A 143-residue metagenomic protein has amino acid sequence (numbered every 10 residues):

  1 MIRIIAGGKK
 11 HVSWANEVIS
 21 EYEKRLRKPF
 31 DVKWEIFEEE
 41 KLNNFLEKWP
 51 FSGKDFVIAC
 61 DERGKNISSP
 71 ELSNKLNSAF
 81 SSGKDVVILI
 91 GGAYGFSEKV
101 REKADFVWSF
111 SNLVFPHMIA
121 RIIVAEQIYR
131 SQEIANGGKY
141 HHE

Functional and structural regions predicted by a protein language model:
M1-Y22, L26: N-terminal beta1-alpha1 ligand-phosphate binding loop
I4, I58, G91, V124: Conserved RecA-like P-loop NTPase ATPase core
I5, E35, I58, F106-W108: Hydrophobic/aromatic beta-strand patches that form the interior of the parallel beta-sheet core in alpha/beta enzyme
K10, E62-K65, G92-G95: Short glycine-rich anion-binding loops that position phosphate/pyrophosphate groups of nucleotides and phosphorylated
A15-I19, S69-S73, R101, R121: Conserved strand-to-helix beginnings and helix N-cap segments that scaffold or border functional pockets
P29-V87: S-adenosyl-L-methionine/SAH cofactor-binding core of RNA-modifying enzymes
S68-E98, F106-F115: Catalytic beta-strand/loop module used to bind and position nucleotide/cofactor moieties in cofactor-attachment
E98-H142: Structured adenosyl-cofactor binding patch, chiefly the S-adenosyl-L-methionine
